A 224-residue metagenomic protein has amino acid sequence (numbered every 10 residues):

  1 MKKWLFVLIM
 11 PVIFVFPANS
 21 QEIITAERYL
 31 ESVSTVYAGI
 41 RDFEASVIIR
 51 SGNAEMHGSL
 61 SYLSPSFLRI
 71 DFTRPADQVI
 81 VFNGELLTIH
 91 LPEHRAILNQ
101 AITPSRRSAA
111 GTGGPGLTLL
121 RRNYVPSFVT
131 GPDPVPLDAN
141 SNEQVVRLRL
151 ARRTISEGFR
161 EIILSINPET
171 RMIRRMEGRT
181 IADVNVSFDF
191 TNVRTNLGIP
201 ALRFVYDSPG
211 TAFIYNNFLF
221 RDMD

Functional and structural regions predicted by a protein language model:
M1-W4: Positively charged n-region of N-terminal signal peptides that target proteins for export
V7-V15: Bacterial N-terminal signal peptides
F16-M56, S64, L202-R203, S208-D224: N-terminal leader/targeting segments and the immediate start of mature chains
N53, E93-R95, A182: Solvent-exposed strand-loop boundary residues in beta-sheet-rich modules
S59-G111, V186: An acidic-aromatic
R95-Q144: Flexible, surface-exposed loop/linker segments and immediately adjacent secondary-structure boundaries
Y124-R221: Gly/Pro-enriched, hydrophobic low-complexity segments that function as extracytoplasmic propeptides/linkers
